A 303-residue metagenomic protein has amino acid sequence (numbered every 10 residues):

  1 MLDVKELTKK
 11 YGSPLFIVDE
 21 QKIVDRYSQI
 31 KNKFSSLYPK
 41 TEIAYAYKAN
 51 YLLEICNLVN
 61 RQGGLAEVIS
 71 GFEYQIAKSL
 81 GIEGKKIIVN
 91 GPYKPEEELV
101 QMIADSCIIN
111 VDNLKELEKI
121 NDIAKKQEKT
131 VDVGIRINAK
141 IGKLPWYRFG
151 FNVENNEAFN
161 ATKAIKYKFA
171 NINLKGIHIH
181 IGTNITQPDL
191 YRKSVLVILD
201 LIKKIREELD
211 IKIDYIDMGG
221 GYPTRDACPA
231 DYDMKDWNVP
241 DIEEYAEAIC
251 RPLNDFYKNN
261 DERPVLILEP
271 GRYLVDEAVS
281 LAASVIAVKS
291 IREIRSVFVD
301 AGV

Functional and structural regions predicted by a protein language model:
M1-V131, Y167-F169, N173, E207-K212: A charged N-terminal "starter" segment
G12-F16, K85, I103-I108, L144-N155 (+2 more regions): Glycine-rich tight-turn/loop motif centered on a GG-T
A46, D132-N138, H178-H180, D217-G219 (+1 more regions): Short beta-strand segments
L52-I55, E73-Q75, P95-E98, N138-F149 (+2 more regions): Conserved radical SAM core fold
C56, S79, L99-I103, I120-I123 (+4 more regions): Short acidic, glycine/serine/threonine-rich loops at helix termini
V89, V111, I137, I179 (+2 more regions): Conserved beta-strand positions
I137-K175, I179-I202: Active-site/ligand-binding-proximal alpha/beta "capping" segment
T186, L190-V303: C-terminal active-site-proximal or functional interface alpha/beta core segments in diverse enzymes
